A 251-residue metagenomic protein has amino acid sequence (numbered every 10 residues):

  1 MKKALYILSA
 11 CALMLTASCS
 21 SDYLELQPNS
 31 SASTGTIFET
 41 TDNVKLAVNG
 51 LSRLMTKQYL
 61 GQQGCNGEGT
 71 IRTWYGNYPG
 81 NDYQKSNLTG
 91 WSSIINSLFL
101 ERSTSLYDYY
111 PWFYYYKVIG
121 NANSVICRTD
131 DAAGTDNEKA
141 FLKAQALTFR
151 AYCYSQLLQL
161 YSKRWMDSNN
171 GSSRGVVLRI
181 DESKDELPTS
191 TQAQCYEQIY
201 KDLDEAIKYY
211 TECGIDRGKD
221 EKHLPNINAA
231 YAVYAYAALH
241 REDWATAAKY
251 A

Functional and structural regions predicted by a protein language model:
M1-P28: Bacterial Sec-dependent N-terminal signal peptides
C19-R72, A251: Membrane-proximal, proline-rich intrinsically disordered regions
N87-Y161, S190, K208-T211: Conserved, well-structured interaction surfaces
K139, K222-H223: Short coil/turn linker motifs that delimit alpha-helical repeat modules in TPR/alpha-solenoid proteins
L160-E197: Short coil/linker segments at helix-helix boundaries
